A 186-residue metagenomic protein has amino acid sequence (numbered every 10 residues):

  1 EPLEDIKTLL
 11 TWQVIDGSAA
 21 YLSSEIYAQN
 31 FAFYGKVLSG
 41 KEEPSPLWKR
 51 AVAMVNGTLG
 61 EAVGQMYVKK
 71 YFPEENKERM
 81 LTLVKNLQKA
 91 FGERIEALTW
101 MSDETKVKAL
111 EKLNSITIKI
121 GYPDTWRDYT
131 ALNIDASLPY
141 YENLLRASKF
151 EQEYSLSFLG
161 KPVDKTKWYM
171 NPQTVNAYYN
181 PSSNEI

Functional and structural regions predicted by a protein language model:
E1-E78: Noncatalytic, helix-rich "gating/capping" subdomain that lines the substrate-entry/channel surface of large enzyme
S45, K49-V52, N56-I186: Intrinsically disordered, low-complexity linker/terminal regions across diverse proteins
